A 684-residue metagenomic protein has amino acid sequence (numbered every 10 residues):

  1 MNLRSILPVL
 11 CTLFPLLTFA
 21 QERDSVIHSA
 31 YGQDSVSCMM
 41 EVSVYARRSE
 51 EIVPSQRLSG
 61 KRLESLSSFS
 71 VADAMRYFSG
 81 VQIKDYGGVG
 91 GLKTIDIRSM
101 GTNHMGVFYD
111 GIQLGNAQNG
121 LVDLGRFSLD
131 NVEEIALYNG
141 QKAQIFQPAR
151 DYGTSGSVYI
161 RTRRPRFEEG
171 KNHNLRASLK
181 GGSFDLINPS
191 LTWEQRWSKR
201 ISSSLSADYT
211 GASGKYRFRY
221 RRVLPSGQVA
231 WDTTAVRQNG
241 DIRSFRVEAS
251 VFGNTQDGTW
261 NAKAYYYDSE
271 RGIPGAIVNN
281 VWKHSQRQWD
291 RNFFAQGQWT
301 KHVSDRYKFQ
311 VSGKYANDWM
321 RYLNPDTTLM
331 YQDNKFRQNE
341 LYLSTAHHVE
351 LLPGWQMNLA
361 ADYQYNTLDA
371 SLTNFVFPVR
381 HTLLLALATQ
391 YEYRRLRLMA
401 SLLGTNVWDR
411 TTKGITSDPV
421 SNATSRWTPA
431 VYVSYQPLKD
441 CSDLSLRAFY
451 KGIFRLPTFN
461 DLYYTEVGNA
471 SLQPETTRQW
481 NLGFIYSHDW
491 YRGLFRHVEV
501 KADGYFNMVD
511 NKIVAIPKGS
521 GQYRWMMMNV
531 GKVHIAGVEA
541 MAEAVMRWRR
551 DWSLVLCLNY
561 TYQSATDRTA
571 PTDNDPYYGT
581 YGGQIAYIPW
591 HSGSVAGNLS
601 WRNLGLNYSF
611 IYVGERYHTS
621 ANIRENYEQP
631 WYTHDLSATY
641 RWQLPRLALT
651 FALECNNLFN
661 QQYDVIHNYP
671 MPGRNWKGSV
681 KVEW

Functional and structural regions predicted by a protein language model:
E22-I27, Y216, T234-E248, F252 (+3 more regions): Flexible loop and strand-edge segments within Gram-negative outer membrane beta-barrel domains
V36-L66: N-terminal periplasmic "start-of-domain" segments of outer-membrane beta-barrel proteins
R76-N116: Extracytoplasmic beta-strand/coil segments of soluble accessory domains associated with Gram-negative outer-membrane
L129-R176: A beta-strand signature from Gram-negative outer-membrane beta-barrel systems, especially the internal plug domain
E194, S206, F252, T389-Q390 (+5 more regions): Conserved C-terminal beta-signal and adjacent last beta-strands/turns of outer-membrane beta-barrel proteins
Q310-Y322, L446-K451, E475-A536, E543: Membrane-embedded beta-barrel scaffold of Gram-negative outer-membrane proteins
L352-D362, N366, A370-N507: Structural signature of Gram-negative outer-membrane beta-barrels, strongest in the C-terminal barrel of TonB-dependent
R395, H497-M508, M526-Y617: Gram-negative outer-membrane beta-barrel transporters
